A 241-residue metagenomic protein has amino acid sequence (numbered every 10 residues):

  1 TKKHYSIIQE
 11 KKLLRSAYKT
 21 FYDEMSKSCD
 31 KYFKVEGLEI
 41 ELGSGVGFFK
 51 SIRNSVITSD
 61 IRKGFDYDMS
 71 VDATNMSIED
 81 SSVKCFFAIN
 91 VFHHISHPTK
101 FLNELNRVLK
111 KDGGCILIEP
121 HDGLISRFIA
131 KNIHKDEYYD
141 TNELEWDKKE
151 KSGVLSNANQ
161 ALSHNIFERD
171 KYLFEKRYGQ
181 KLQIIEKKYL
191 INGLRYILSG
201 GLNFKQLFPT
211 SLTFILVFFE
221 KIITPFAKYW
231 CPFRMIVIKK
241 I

Functional and structural regions predicted by a protein language model:
T1-T74, R234: Conserved N-terminal segment of class I S-adenosyl-L-methionine
N75-D80: Short conserved loop adjoining the S-adenosyl-L-methionine
F87: A conserved beta-strand element that flanks and buttresses the S-adenosyl-L-methionine
N90-H94: Short catalytic micro-motifs in class I SAM-dependent methyltransferases
T99-K111: A short glycine-rich, Lys/Arg-flanked "PGG" loop and its adjoining helix->strand segment in the class I
C115-E150: Conserved class I S-adenosyl-L-methionine
G153-K171: Acceptor-substrate binding/catalytic loop of class I
Y172, K176, Q180, I184-I241: A C-terminal cap/extension of S-adenosyl-L-methionine-dependent methyltransferases that defines the acceptor-substrate
